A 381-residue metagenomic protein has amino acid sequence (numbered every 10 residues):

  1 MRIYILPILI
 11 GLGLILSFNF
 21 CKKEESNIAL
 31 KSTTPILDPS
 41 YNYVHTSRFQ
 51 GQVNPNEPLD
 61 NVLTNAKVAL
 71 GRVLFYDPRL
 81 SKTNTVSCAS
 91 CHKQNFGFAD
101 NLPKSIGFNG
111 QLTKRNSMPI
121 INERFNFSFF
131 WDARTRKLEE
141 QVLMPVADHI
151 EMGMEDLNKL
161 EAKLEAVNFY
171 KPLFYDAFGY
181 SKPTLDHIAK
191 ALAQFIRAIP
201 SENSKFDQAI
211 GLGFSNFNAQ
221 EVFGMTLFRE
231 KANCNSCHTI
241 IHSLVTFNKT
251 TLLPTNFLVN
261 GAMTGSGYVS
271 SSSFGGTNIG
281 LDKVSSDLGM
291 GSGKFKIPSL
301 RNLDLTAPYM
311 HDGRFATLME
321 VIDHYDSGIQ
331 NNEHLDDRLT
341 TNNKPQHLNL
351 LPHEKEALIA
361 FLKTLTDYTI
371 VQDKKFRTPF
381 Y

Functional and structural regions predicted by a protein language model:
M1-I5: Positively charged n-region of N-terminal signal peptides that target proteins for export
L6-L12: Sec-dependent N-terminal signal peptides
S17-F20: C-terminal motif of bacterial Sec signal peptides marking the signal peptidase cleavage site
K23: Short, conserved catalytic or interaction motifs in soluble domains
S26-M144, Q208-A316, E320-D323, N331-H334 (+1 more regions): Short glycine/threonine-rich turn/loop motifs
H149-M154, K163: A gly/proline- and charged-residue-enriched helix-loop-helix capping module
L157-D176, Y180-E202, K296-P298, D304 (+1 more regions): C-terminal capping alpha-helices of c-type cytochrome domains
K182-A219, F223-F228: Anion-binding catalytic surfaces of enzymes that hydrolyze or transfer phosphate/sulfate esters
